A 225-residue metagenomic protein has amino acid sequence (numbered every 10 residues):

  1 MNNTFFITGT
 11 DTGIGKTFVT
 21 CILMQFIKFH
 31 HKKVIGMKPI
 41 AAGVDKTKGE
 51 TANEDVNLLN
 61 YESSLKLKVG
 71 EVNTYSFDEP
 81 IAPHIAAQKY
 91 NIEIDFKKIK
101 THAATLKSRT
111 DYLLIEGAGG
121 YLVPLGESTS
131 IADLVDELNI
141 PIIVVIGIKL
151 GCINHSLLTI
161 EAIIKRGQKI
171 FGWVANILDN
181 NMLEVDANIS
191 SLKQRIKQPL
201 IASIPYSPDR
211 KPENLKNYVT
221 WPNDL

Functional and structural regions predicted by a protein language model:
M1-F6: Extreme N-terminal starter segment of soluble prokaryotic enzymes
T8-T10: Residues at the beta-strand->loop junction immediately N-terminal to the Walker
I14-G15: Conserved glycine(s) of the Walker
F18-E93, K97, H102-A104: N-terminal phosphate/diphosphate-binding loop that engages ATP/GTP or pyrophosphate donors across diverse enzyme folds
I99, A103-E127: Switch II (G3) loop of P-loop NTPases
G126-K149: Inter-motif core of Ras-like GTPase G domains
I160-L225: C-terminal lobe/tail of nucleotide-utilizing enzymes
